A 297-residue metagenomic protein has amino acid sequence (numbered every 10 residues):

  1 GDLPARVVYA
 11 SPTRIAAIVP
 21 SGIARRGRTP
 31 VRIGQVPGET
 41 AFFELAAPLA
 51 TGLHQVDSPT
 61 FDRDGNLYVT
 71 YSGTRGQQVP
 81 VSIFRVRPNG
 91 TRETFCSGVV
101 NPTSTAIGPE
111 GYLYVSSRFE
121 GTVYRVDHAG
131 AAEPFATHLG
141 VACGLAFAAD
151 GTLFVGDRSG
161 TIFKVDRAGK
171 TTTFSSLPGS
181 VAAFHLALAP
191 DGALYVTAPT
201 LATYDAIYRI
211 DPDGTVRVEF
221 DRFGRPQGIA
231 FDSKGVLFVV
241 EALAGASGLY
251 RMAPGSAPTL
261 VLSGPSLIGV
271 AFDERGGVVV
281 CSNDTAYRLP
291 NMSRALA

Functional and structural regions predicted by a protein language model:
G1-D2, Q35-P37, G130, G169 (+2 more regions): Residue-level detection of beta-strand-connecting loop/turn positions
G1-G38: Immunoglobulin-like IPT/TIG beta-sandwich domains and homologous Ig-like subdomains
L3, S11, P37-V56: Beta-strand/beta-sandwich contexts
E44-T51, G90-C96, G130-A136, K170-S176 (+2 more regions): A short beta-strand motif characteristic of beta-propeller blades
G52-G65, T70-Y71, P80-V81, G98-Y112 (+6 more regions): Beta-rich, blade/repeat-based domains predominating in secreted/periplasmic proteins but also intracellular
P80-F84, G121-Y124, T161-K164, A206-Y208 (+2 more regions): A short loop-to-beta-strand structural motif that recurs across blades of beta-propeller domains
R87, R118, D127, D157-R158 (+3 more regions): Structural signature of WD-repeat beta-propellers
N291-L296: Short loop/turn segments immediately following beta-strands, especially the blade-tip and inter-blade linker loops
